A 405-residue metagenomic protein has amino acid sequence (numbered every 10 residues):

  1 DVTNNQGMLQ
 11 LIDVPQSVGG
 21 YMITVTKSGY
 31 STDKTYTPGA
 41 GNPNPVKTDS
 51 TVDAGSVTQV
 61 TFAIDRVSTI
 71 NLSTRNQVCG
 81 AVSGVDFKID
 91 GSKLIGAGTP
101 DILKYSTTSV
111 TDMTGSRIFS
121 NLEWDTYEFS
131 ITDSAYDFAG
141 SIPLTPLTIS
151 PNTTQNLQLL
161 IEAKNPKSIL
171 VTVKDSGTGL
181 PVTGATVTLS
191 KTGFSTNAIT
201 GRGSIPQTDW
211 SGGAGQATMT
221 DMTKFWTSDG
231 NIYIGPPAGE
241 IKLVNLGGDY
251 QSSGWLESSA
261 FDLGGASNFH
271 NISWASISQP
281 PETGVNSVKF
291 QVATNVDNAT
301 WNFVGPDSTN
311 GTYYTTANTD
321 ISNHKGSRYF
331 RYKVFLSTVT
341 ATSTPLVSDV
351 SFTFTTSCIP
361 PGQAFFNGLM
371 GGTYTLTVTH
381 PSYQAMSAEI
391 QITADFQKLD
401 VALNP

Functional and structural regions predicted by a protein language model:
D1, F62, I70-N76, L159 (+2 more regions): A short, amphipathic beta-strand motif
D1, I23, D86-D90, A185-T192 (+1 more regions): Hydrophobic beta-strand segments
D1-D13, L94-I118, T186, G193-G201 (+1 more regions): Short, acidic Ser/Thr/Gly-rich low-complexity loop/linker segments typical of extracellular and cell-surface proteins
N5-I23, K27-S28, M113-E128, S134-A135 (+2 more regions): Short Pro-Gly-centered beta-turn/loop motif in secreted/extracellular proteins
L11-D13, F62, F119, I161 (+3 more regions): Hydrophobic core positions of the immunoglobulin-like beta-sandwich fold
P15, V67, L72-D86, K93-G96 (+1 more regions): Structural motif
T26-V60, F129-Q158, E162-K164, T379-P405: Structured interaction patches on ligand/partner-binding surfaces of diverse proteins
G201-C358: Beta-strand-rich ligand- or partner-binding modules with a strong bias toward extracellular/periplasmic carbohydrate
